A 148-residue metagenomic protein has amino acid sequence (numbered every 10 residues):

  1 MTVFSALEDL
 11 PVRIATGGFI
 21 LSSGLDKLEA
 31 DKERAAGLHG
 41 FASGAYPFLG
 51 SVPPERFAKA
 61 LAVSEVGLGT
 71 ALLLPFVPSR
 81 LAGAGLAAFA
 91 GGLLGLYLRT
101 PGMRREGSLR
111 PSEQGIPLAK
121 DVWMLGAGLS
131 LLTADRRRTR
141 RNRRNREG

Functional and structural regions predicted by a protein language model:
M1-G148: Short amphipathic, positively biased membrane-proximal segments that drive organelle/inner-membrane targeting
